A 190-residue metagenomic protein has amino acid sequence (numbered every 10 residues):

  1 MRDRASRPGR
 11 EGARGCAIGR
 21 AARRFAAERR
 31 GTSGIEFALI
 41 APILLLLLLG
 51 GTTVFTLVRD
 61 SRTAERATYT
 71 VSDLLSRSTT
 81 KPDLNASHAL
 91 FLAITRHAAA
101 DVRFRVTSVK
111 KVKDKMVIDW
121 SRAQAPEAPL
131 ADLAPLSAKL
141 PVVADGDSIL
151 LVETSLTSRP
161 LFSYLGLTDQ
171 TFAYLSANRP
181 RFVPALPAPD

Functional and structural regions predicted by a protein language model:
R2-L92: Alpha-helical assembly-interface signal, strongest on the long, hydrophobic N-terminal helix that forms
R2-R4, Y69, D73-D190: Short, conserved structural patches
